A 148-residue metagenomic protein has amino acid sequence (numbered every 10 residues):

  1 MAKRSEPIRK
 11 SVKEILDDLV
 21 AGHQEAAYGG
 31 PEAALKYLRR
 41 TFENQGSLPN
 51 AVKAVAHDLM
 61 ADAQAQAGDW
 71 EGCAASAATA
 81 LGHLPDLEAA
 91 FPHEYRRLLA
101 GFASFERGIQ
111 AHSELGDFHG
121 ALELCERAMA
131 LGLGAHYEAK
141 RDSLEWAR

Functional and structural regions predicted by a protein language model:
E6-R9, F42-P49, M129-L131: Solenoid-like repeat scaffolds
K10-Q24, L48-G68, A78-L81, P85 (+1 more regions): Amphipathic alpha-helical repeat scaffolds of TPR domains
A26-R40, W70-E88: Helix-turn-helix repeat elements of alpha-solenoid scaffolds
P49-A51, L84-P92, A130-R141: Boundary/linker segments of alpha-helical solenoid repeat arrays
V52, G72, Y95-A103, L133 (+1 more regions): Structural signature of alpha-solenoid helical repeat junctions
A63, A111, L131, L144-R148: TPR/TPR-like alpha-solenoid repeats
A75-P85, D117-A135: TPR/TPR-like (Sel1-like) alpha-helical repeat modules
